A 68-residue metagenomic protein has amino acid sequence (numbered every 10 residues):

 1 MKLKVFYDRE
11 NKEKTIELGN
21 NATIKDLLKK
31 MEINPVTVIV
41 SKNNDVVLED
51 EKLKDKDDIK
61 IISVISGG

Functional and structural regions predicted by a protein language model:
M1-S66: Ubiquitin-like/PB1-type beta-grasp interaction modules and other compact soluble beta-rich domains
